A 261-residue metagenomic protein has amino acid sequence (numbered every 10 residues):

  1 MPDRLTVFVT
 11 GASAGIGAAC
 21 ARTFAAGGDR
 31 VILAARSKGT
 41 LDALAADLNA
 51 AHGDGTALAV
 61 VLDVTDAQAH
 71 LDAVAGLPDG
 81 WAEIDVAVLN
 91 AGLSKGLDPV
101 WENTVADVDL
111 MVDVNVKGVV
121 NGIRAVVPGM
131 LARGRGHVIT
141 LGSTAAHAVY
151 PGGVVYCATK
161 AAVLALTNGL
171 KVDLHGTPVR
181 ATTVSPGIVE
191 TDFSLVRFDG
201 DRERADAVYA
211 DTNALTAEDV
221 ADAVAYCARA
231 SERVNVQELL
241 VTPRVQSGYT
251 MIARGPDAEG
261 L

Functional and structural regions predicted by a protein language model:
S13-G15: Conserved glycine-rich cofactor-binding loop
D29-L44: Conserved glycine-rich Rossmann-like NAD(P)H-binding loop of the short-chain dehydrogenase/reductase
G39, V61-D72, V105: The beta1-alpha1 cofactor-binding region of Rossmann-like NAD(H)/NADP(H)-dependent oxidoreductases
D98-V100, D107-D109: Substrate-binding pocket helix/loop in short-chain dehydrogenase/reductase
I123, T159: Active-site helix of classical SDR
S143: Residue(s) in the substrate-gating loop at a strand-loop-helix junction that position the organic substrate next
T183-G187, E203-Y249, R254: C-terminal helical subdomain
